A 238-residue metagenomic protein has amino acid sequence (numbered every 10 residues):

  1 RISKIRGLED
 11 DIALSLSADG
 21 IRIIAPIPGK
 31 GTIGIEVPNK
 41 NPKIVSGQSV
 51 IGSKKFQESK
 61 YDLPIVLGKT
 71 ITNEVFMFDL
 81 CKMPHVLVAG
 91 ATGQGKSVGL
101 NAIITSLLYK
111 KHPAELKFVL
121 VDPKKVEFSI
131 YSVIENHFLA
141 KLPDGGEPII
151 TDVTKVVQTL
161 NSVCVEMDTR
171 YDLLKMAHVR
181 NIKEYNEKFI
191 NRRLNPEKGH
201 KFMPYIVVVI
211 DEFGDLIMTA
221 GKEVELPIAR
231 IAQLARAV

Functional and structural regions predicted by a protein language model:
K4, A13, I27-T32, E36 (+3 more regions): P-loop NTPase catalytic phosphate-binding loop
I5-D11, S49: Helical (often loop-to-helix) elements that flank the catalytic cores of nucleotide-handling enzymes
E9-K43: Conserved glycine-bearing catalytic or ligand-binding loops at nucleotide- and phosphate-handling centers of large
K43-I44, A229: Nucleotide-binding motor/catalytic cores of P-loop/tubulin-like NTPases across gene-expression machines
I44-V50, A89-A91: Short, charged, solvent-exposed linker or helix-capping segments at domain edges/interfaces that act as flexible hinges
N181-Y185: Cytosolic-facing regulatory segments adjacent to core modules
F189-N195: Conserved RecA-like ASCE ATPase "motif II neighborhood" in helicase/translocase motors
